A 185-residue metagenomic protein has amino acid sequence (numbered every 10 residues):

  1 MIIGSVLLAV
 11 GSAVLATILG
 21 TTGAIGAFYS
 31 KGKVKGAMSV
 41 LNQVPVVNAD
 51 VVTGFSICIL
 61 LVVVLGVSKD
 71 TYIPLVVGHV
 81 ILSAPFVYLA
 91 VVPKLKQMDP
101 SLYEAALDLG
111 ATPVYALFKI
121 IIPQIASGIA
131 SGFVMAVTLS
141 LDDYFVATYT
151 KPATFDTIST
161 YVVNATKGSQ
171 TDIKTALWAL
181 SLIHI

Functional and structural regions predicted by a protein language model:
M1, L141-L182: Interhelical loop and adjacent transmembrane-helix boundary motif in polytopic membrane transport permeases
I2, V6, V10, A27 (+5 more regions): Hydrophobic alpha-helical elements at and bordering transmembrane segments of multi-pass membrane proteins
I3, L7-L19, G23, A49 (+4 more regions): Hydrophobic alpha-helical transmembrane segments of multipass integral membrane proteins, especially permease/channel
L8-A16, A24, N42, V46 (+3 more regions): Alpha-helical transmembrane segments of multi-pass integral membrane proteins
V10-N42, I59-V63, L117: Transmembrane-helix boundary motif in ABC transporter permease subunits
V34-G36, V51-L82, V114, T150-T154: Membrane-interfacial helix termini and adjacent extracytoplasmic/periplasmic loops of multi-pass transporters
Y88-V91, M98-P100, P113-D142: Transmembrane alpha-helices
A106, I183-I185: Conserved small/polar residues in nucleotide/adenosyl-binding loops
